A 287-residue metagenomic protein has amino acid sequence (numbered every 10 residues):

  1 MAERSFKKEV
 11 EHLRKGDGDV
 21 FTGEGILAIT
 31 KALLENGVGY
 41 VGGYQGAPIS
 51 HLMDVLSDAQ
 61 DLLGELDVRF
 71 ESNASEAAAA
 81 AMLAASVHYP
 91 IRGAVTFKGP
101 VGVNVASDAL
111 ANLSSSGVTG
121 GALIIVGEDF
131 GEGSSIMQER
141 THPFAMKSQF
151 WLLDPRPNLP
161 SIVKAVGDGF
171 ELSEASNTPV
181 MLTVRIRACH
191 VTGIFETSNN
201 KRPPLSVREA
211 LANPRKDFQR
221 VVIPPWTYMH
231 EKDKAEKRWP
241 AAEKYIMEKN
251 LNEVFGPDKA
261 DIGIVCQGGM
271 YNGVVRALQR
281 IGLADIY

Functional and structural regions predicted by a protein language model:
A2-I26, R156-Y287: Flexible, low-complexity linker and terminal segments
E3-K8, A28-L34, D54-Q60, A84-V87 (+5 more regions): Short amphipathic alpha-helical segments, especially helix-boundary/capping motifs
E9-I49: N-terminal signal-anchor module of multipass membrane proteins
G25-L27, K31-A32, I49, A79-A80 (+6 more regions): Structured alpha-helical segments in the cores of large, soluble enzyme domains
N36-S72, P257-K259, G263-Y287: Anionic-ligand anchoring segments at beta-strand to alpha-helix junctions in alpha/beta enzyme folds, i.e., glycine
A47-E174, R185: Thiamine diphosphate
